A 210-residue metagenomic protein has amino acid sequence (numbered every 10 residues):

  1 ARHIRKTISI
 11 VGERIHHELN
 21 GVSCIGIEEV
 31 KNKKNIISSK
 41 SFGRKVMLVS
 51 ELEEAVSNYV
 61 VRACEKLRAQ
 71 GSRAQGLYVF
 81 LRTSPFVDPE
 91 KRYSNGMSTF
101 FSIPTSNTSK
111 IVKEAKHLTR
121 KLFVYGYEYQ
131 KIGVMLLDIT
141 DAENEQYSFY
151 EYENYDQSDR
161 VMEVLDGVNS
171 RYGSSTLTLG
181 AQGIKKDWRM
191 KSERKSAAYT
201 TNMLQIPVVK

Functional and structural regions predicted by a protein language model:
A1-G126: DNA-contacting surface of Y-family translesion DNA polymerases
F101-K210: Acidic, metal-coordinating catalytic segment for phosphate/diphosphate chemistry, firing primarily on the Nudix
